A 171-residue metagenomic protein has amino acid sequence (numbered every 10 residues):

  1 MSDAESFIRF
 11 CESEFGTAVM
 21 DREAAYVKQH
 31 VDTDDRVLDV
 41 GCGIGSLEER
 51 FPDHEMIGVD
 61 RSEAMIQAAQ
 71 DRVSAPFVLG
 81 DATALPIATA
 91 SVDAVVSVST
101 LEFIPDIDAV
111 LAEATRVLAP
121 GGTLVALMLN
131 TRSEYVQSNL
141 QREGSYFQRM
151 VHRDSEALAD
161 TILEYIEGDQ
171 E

Functional and structural regions predicted by a protein language model:
M1-D32, S46-L47, M65: Conserved class I S-adenosyl-L-methionine
R36, G121-T123: Short glycine-centered segments of the SAM/dcSAM-binding site in methyltransferase folds
L38, C42-A84: Class I SAM-dependent methyltransferase SAM/SAH-binding core
V96: A conserved beta-strand element that flanks and buttresses the S-adenosyl-L-methionine
S99-E102: Short catalytic micro-motifs in class I SAM-dependent methyltransferases
D108-P120: A short glycine-rich, Lys/Arg-flanked "PGG" loop and its adjoining helix->strand segment in the class I
T123-H152: Conserved class I S-adenosyl-L-methionine
M150-D169: Short alpha-helix
